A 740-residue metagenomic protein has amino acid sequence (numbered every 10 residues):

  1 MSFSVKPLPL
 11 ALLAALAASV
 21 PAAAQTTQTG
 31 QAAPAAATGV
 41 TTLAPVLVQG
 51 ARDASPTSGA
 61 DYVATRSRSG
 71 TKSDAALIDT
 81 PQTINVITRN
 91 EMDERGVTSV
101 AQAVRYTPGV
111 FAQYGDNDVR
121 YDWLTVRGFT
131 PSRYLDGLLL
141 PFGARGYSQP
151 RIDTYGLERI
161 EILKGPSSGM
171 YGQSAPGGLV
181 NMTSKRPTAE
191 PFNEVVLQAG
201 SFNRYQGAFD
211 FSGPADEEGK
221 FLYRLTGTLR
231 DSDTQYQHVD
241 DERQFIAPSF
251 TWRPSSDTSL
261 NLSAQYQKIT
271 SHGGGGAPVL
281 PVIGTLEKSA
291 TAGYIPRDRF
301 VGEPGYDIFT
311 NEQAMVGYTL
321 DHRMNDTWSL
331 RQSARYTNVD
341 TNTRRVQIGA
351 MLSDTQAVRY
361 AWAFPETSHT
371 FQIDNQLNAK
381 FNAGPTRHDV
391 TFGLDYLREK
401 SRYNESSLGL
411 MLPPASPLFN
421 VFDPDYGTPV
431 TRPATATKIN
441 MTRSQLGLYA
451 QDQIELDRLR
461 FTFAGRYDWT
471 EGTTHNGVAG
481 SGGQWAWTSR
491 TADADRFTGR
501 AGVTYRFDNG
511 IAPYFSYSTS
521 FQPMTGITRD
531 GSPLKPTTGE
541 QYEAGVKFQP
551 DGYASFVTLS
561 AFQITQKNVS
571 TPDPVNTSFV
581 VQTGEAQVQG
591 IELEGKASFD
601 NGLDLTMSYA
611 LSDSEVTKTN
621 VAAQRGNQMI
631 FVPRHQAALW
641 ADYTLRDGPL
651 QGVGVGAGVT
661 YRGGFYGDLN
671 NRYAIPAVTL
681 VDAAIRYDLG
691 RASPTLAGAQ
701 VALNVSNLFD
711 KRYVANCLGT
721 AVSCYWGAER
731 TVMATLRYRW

Functional and structural regions predicted by a protein language model:
M1-V97, A101-G109, L689: N-terminal Sec signal peptide and the immediately downstream disordered periplasmic leader that contains the TonB box
A112, W123, L138-K164, M182-S184: Short acidic/polar hinge/loop motifs at secondary-structure boundaries that mediate gating or recognition
F142, Y155-E158, G169-P248, P254-T258 (+3 more regions): Outer-membrane beta-barrel translocator/receptor signature
R230-T234, I246-R323, N338-S368, M411-M441 (+2 more regions): Acidic/polar loop-and-plug regions of large Gram-negative outer-membrane beta-barrel proteins
T251-S255, S368, R387-E399, I439-Q566: Structural signature of Gram-negative outer-membrane beta-barrels, strongest in the C-terminal barrel of TonB-dependent
D321-R335, T341-R345, P536-S598, L605-K618: Membrane-embedded beta-barrel scaffold of Gram-negative outer-membrane proteins
V390, F515, I630-W740: Conserved C-terminal beta-signal and adjacent last beta-strands/turns of outer-membrane beta-barrel proteins
R458, A554, Q563, Q582-D668 (+1 more regions): Gram-negative outer-membrane beta-barrel transporters
